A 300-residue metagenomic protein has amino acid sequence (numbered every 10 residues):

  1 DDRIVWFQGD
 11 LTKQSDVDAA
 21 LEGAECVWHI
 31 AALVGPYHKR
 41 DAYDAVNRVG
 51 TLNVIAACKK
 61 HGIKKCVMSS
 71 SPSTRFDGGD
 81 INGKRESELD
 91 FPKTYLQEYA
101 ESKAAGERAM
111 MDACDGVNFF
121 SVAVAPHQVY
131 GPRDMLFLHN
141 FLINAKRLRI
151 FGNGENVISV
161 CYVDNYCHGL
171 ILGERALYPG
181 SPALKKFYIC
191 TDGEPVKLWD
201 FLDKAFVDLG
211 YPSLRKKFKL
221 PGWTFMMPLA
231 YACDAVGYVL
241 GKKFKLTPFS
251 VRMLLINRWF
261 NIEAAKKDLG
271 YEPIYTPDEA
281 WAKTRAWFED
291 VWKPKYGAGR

Functional and structural regions predicted by a protein language model:
R3-I4, Q8-V49, A57, R75-G78: NAD(P)H-binding glycine-rich loop region in Rossmannoid oxidoreductase-like domains and their noncatalytic homologs
A45, D80-V129, R149-E155: Catalytic helix-loop patch of NAD(P)-dependent Rossmann-fold dehydrogenases
V49-Y99: Conserved Rossmann-fold NAD(P)-dependent oxidoreductase catalytic core, especially the SDR/UDP-sugar
L96-Q97, H127-M135, N153-N165, T191-E194: Glycine-rich "substrate-gating" loop/helix at the edge of Rossmann-like oxidoreductase active sites
A113, L142-R149, I158-Y211: Alpha-helical substrate-binding/gating segment
V207-L255: Terminal hydrophobic/aromatic helix or amphipathic segment near a protein terminus
F260-D268, E272-R300: Amphipathic terminal alpha-helices
